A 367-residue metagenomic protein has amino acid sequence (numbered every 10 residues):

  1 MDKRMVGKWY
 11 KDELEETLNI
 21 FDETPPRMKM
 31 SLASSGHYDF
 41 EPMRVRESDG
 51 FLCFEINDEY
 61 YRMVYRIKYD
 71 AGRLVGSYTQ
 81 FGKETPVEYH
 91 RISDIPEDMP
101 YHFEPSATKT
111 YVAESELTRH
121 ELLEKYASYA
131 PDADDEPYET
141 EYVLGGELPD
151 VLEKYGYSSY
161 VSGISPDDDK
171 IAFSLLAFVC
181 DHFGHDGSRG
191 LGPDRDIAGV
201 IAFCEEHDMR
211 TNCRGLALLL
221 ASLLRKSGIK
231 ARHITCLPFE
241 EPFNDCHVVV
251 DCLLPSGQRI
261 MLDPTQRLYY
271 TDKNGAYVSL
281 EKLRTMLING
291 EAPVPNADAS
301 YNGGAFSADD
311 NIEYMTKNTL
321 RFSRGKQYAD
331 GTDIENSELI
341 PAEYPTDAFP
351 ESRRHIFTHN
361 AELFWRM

Functional and structural regions predicted by a protein language model:
M1-K8, F21-E23, D94-M99, P149 (+1 more regions): N-terminal helix-cap/turn-to-beta initiation motif at the start of protein domains
K3-K68: Central antiparallel beta-sheet cores of small beta-barrel/beta-sandwich binding domains
E15-E16, E41-R44, S48-D49, R73-F103: Edge beta-strand at a domain terminus
D94-H120: Intrinsically disordered, low-structural-confidence terminal and linker regions
V112-T211: Secondary-structure boundary elements
A177-G184, R225-I229, L254-P255, I288: Sec-exported extracytoplasmic/periplasmic mature domains
D186-V248: Active-site neighborhood of thiol-dependent amide/isopeptide-bond enzymes
P242, L253-M367: His-Asp-centered catalytic microenvironments across diverse enzyme cores, prominently the transglutaminase-like
